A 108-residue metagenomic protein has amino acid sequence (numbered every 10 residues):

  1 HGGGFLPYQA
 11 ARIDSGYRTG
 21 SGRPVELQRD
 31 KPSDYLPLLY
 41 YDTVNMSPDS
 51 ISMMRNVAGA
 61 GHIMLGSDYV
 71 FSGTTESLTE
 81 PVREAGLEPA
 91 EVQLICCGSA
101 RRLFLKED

Functional and structural regions predicted by a protein language model:
H1, T43, D68: Glycine-rich anion-binding loop/nest that anchors nucleotide
H1-D34: Aromatic-lined glycan-binding groove of carbohydrate-active enzymes
F5, Q28, Y40-Y41, P48-M64 (+1 more regions): Mid-to-C-terminal alpha-helical segments outside catalytic/metal-binding sites
I13, G22, N45, T74-E76: Short linear sequence elements within intrinsically disordered, low-complexity coil regions
Y17-R23, M46-P48, G61-S67: Short, functional N-terminal and low-complexity linear motifs
P32-T43: Alpha-helix-centered segments that form part of catalytic cores
